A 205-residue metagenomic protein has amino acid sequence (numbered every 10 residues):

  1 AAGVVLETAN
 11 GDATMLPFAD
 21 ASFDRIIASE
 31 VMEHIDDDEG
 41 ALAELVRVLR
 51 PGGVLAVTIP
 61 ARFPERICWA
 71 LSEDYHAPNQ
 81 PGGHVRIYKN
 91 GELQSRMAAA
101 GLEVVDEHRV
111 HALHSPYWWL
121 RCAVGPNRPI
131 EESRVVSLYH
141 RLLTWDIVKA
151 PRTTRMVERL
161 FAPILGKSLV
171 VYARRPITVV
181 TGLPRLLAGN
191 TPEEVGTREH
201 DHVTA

Functional and structural regions predicted by a protein language model:
A1-W69, K89-Q94, V171-R175, V203: Conserved SAM-binding loop
A13, G82-G83, Y88, G166-S168: A conserved catalytic-core signature of glycosyltransferases
A70-S72, H114-N190, T204-A205: A C-terminal cap/extension of S-adenosyl-L-methionine-dependent methyltransferases that defines the acceptor-substrate
E73-E92, R109-H111: Acceptor-substrate binding/catalytic loop of class I
L102-A112: Conserved S-adenosyl-L-methionine
H200: Cationic, low-complexity basic patches in intrinsically disordered or flexible, solvent-exposed regions
